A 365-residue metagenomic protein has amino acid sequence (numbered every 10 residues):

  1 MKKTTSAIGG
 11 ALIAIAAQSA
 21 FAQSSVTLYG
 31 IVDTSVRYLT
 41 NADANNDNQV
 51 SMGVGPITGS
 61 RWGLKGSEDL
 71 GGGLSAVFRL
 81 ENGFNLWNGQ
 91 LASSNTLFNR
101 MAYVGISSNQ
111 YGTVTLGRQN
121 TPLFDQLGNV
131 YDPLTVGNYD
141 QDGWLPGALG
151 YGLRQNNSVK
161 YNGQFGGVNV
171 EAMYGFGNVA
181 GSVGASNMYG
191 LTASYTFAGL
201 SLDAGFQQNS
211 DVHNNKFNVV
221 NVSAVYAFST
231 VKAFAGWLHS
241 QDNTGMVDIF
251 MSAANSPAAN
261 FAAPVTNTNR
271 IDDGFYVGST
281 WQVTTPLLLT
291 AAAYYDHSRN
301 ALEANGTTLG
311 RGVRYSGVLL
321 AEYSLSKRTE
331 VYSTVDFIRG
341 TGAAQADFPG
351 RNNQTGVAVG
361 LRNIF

Functional and structural regions predicted by a protein language model:
I13-S19, W62-L70, S108-G112, F165-G167 (+7 more regions): Outer-membrane beta-barrel proteins
S24-Y38, Q49-V179, A185, S194-S201: Outer membrane beta-barrel
V32-V36, L80-N82, R118, A172-F176 (+6 more regions): Transmembrane beta-barrel strands of outer-membrane/channel proteins
D47-V50, Q90, P146, G177-N178 (+3 more regions): Extracellular loop and loop/strand-boundary signature of outer-membrane beta-barrel proteins
T58-W62, R100-V104, Q155-V159, Y189-L191 (+6 more regions): Hydrophobic, lipid-facing positions within transmembrane beta-strands of outer-membrane proteins
L74-A76, G112-V114, G167-E171, G199-A204 (+3 more regions): Repeated loop/turn-to-beta-strand initiation elements of outer-membrane beta-barrel proteins
G190-S316: Detector for outer-membrane/organellar transmembrane beta-barrel domains, recognizing the amphipathic beta-strand
Y323-L325, R351-F365: Outer-membrane beta-barrel "beta-signal"
